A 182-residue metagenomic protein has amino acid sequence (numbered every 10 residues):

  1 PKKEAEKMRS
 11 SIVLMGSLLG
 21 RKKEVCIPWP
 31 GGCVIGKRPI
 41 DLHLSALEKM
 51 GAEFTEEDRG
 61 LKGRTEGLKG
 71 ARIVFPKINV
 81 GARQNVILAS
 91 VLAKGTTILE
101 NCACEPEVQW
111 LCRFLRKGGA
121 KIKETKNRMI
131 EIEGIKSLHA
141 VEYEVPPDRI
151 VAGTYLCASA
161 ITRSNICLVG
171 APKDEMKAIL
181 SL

Functional and structural regions predicted by a protein language model:
P1-L182: Short, structured segments at the rim of ligand-binding sites
